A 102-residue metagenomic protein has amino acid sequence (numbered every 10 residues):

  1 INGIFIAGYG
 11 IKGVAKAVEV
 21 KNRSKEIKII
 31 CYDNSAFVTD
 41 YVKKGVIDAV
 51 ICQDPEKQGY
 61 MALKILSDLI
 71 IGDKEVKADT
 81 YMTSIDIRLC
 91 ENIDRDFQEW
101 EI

Functional and structural regions predicted by a protein language model:
I1-F37: Hydrophobic alpha-helical
F5, I30, A49-I51, R88: Hydrophobic/aromatic beta-strand patches that form the interior of the parallel beta-sheet core in alpha/beta enzyme
G8, Q53-E56, Y60: Electropositive phosphate-/nucleotide-binding environments in soluble metabolic enzymes
A17, G45, L69-D73: Change "in soluble alpha/beta enzymes" to "in soluble alpha/beta proteins
S24, K44-G45, M82: Short, well-ordered coil/turn elements that cap or connect secondary structure elements
S35-K43, I47: Flexible loop/hinge segments that line or gate small-molecule binding clefts
K44-E56: Short beta-strand elements at the ligand-binding edges of bilobed clamshell
K57-I102: Hinge/cleft segment of the Venus flytrap/periplasmic-binding protein
